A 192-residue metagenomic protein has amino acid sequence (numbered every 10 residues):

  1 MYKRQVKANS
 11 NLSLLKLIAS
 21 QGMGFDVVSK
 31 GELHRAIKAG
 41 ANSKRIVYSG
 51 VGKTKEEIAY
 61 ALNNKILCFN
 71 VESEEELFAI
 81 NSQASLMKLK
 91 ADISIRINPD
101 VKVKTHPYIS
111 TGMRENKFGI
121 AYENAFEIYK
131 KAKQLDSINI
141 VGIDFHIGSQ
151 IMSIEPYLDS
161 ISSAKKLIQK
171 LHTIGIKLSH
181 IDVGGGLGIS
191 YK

Functional and structural regions predicted by a protein language model:
K3-H180, I189: Active-site-proximal beta-alpha core segment in soluble small-molecule metabolic enzymes
